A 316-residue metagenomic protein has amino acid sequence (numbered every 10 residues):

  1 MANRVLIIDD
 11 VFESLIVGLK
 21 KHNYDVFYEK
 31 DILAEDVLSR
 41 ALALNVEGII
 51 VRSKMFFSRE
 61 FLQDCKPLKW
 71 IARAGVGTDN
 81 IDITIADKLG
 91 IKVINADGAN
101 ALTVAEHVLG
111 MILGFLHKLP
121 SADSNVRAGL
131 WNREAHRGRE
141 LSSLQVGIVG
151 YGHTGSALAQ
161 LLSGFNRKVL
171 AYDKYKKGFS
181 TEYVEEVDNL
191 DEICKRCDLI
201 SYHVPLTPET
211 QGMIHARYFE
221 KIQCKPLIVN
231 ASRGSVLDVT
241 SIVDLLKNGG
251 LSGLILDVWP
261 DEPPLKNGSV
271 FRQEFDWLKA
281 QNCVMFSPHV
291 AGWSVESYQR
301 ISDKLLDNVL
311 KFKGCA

Functional and structural regions predicted by a protein language model:
M1-I94, K195, H215: An N-terminal-biased, well-structured beta-alpha scaffold segment characteristic of Rossmann-like dinucleotide-binding
Y24, I91, V184-E185, C283-V284: Short, conserved active-site loop motifs that form the nucleotide-linked donor/cofactor pocket
K54, V76, D198, V204-L206 (+2 more regions): Short glycine-/small-residue-rich Rossmann-like dinucleotide-binding loops
F56, G77-N80, N95, A99-N100 (+3 more regions): Residue-level detector of alpha-helix initiation sites
L89, A96-Q145, A157-Q160, G164 (+1 more regions): Phosphate-binding beta-alpha-beta segment of Rossmann-like dinucleotide-binding domains, i.e., the NAD(P)
H136-C224: Rossmann-like dinucleotide/phosphate-binding beta-alpha-beta segment
K225, R233-A316: Rossmann-like dinucleotide-binding domain for NAD(H)/NADP(H)
V229: Glycine-rich nucleotide-phosphate-binding loops and adjacent flexible coil segments
